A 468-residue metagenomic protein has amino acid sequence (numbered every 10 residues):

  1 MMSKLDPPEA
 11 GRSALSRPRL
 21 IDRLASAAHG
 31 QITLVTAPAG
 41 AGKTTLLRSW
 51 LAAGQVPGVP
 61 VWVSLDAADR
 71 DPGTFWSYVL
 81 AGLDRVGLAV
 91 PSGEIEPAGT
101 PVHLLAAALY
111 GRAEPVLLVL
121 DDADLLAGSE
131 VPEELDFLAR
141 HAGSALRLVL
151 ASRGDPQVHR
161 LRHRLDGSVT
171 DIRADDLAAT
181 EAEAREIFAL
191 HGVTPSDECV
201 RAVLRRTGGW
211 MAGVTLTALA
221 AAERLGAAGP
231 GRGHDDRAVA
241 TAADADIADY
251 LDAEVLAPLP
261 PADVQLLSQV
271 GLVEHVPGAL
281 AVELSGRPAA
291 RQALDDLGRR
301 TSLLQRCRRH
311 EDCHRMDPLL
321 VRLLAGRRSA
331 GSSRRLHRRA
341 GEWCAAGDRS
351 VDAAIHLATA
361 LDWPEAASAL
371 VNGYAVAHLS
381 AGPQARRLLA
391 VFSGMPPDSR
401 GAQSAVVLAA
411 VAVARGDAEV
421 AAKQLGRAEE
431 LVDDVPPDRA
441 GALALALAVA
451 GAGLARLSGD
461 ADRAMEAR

Functional and structural regions predicted by a protein language model:
M1-A39, T45, S49-W50: Walker A/P-loop-proximal flanking segment of P-loop NTPase domains
S3-P7, S16-L20, T45-R48, S77 (+5 more regions): Alpha-helical sensor/transducer elements of the RecA-like P-loop NTPase core
L34-A41, L47-L51, R153-G154, E198-V200 (+2 more regions): C-terminal boundary/linker of central alpha/beta nucleotide-binding cores
A39-A41, T45-P115, L125-A127: Conserved phosphate-binding/catalytic loops and adjacent sensor/switch elements of nucleotide-binding enzymes, spanning
D121-D122: Walker B catalytic acidic pair
D136, I187-L190, R201-R206, A212-G226 (+4 more regions): C-terminal helical "lid" of AAA+/P-loop NTPase domains
G326-V411, R415, V420: Extended alpha-helical scaffolding segments used for macromolecular assembly and cargo binding
F392-R468: Internal alpha-solenoid helical repeat scaffolds
